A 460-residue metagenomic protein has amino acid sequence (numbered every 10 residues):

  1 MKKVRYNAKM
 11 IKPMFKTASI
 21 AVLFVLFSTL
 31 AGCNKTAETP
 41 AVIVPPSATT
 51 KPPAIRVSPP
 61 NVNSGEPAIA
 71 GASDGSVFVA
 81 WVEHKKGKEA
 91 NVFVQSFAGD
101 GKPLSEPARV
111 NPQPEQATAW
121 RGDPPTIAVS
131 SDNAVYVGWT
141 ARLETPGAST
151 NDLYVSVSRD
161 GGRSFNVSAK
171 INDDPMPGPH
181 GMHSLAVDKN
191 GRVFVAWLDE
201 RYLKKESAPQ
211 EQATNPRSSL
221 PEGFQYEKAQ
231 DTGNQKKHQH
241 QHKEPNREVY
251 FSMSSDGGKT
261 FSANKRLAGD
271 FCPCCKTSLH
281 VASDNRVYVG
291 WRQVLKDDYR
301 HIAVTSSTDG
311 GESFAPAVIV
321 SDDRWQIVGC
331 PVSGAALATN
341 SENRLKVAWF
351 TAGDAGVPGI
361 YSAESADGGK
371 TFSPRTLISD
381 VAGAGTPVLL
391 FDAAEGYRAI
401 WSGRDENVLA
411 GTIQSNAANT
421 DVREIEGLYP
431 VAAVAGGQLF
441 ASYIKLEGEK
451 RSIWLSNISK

Functional and structural regions predicted by a protein language model:
V4-I20: Bacterial N-terminal signal peptides that target proteins for export
F15, F24, T214-N215: Compositionally biased, low-complexity segments
I20-L26: Sec-dependent N-terminal signal peptides
T29-G32: C-terminal motif of bacterial Sec signal peptides marking the signal peptidase cleavage site
N34-K460: Extracellular, repeat-based ectodomains that mediate carbohydrate processing or recognition
